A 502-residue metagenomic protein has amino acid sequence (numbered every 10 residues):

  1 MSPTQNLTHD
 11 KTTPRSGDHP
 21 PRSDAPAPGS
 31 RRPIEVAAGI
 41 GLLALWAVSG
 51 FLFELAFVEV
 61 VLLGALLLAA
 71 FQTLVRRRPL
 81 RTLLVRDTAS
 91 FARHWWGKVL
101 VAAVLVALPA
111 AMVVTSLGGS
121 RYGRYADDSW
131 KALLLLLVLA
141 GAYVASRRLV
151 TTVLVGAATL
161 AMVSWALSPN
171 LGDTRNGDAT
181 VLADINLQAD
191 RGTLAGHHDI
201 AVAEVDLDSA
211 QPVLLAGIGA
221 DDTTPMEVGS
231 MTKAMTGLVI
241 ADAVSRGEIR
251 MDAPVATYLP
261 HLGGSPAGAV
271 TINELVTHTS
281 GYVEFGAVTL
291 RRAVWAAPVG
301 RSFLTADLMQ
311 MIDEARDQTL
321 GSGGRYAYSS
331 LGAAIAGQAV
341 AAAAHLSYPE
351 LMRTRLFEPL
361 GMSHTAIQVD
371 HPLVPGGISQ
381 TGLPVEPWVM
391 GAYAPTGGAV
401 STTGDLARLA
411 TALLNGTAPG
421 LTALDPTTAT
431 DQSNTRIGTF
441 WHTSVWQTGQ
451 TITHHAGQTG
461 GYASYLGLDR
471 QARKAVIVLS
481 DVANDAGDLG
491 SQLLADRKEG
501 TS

Functional and structural regions predicted by a protein language model:
M1-P14: N-terminal acidic, proline/glycine-rich, low-complexity intrinsically disordered segments
S2-P3, G17, P21, P28-I40 (+6 more regions): Catalytic loop of the DD-peptidase/beta-lactamase superfamily, centered on the K-T-G motif and neighboring
L63, K131-L135, S230-G237, T277 (+1 more regions): Hydrophobic core segments of transmembrane alpha-helices in multi-pass, intramembrane catalytic enzymes
A183, A234-L238, A253, A334 (+1 more regions): A generic alpha-helix surface/boundary motif
A195-H198, G217-E274, Q318-S329, A394-G397 (+1 more regions): Short active-site loop at a secondary-structure junction that contains or immediately precedes the catalytic residue(s)
D208-A210, T236, S280: Short alpha-helix boundary/capping elements
A267-G460: Short, surface-exposed loop or secondary-structure junction motifs that flank catalytic or metal-binding residues
